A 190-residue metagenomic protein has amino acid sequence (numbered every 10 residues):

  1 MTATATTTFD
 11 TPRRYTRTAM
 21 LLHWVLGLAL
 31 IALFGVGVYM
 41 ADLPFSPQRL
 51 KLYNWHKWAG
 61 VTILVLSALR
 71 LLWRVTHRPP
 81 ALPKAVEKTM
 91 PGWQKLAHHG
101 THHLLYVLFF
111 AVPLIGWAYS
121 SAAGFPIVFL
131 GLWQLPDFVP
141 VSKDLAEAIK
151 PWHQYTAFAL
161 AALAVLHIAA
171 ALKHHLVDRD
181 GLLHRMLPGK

Functional and structural regions predicted by a protein language model:
M1-K190: Membrane-embedded alpha-helical bundles that constitute the cytochrome b-like, heme-associated redox core of multi-pass
